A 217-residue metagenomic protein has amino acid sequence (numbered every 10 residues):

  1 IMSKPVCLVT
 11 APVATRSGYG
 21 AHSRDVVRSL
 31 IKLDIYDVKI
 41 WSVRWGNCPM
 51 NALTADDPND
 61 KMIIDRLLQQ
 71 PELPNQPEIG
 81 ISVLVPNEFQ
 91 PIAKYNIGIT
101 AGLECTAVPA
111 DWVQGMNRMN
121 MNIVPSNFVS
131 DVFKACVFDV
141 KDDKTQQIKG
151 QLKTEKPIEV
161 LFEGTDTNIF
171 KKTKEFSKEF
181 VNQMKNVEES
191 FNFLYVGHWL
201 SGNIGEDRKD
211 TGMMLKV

Functional and structural regions predicted by a protein language model:
M2-C7, N75-P77, K94, V187-F193: A short, charged/proline- and glycine-enriched loop that marks the coil->beta-strand transition at the N-terminal
M2-N47, L53: N-terminal subdomain of nucleotide-sugar transferases
L8-T10, N47-F133: Extended catalytic core of nucleotide-activated donor transferases of GT-like folds
T15, M50-P58, L200-T211: Short, flexible/disordered intra-domain loops and linkers
H22-R24, R28-S29, D166-V217: Conserved catalytic-core segment of nucleotide-activated headgroup transferases in glycan assembly
L84-V85, A101-G102, E163, F193-L200: Short loop/turn segments at strand-loop or loop-helix junctions that form parts of catalytic or ligand-binding pockets
N120-E179: Donor nucleotide-sugar binding/catalytic pocket of nucleotide-sugar-dependent glycosyltransferases
